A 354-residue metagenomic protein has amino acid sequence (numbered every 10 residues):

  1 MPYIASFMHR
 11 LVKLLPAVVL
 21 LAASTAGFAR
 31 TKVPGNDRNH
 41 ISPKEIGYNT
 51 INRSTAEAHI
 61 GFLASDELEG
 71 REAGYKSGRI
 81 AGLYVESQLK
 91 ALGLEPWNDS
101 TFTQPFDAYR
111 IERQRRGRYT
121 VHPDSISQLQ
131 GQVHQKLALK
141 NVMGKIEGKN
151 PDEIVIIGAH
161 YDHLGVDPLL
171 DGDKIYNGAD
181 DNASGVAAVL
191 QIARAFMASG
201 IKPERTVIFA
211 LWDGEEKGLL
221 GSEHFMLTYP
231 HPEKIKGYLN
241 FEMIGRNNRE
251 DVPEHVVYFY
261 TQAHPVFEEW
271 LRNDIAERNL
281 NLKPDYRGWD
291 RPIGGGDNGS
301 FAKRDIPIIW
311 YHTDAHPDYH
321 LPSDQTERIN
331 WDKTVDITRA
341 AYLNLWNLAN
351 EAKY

Functional and structural regions predicted by a protein language model:
M1-G35: Bacterial Sec-dependent N-terminal signal peptides
F28-W97, T101, I146-E147, D152: N-terminal hydrophobic or amphipathic helices/low-complexity stretches enriched in small/hydrophobic/Pro/Gly
S42-T50, D66-K76, L129-V133, L170-N182 (+4 more regions): Second-shell loop/turn segments in exported
L63, L89, Q132-P168: Acidic/His- and Gly-rich active-site-bordering loop/insert found across diverse amide/peptide-bond hydrolases
R71-K145: A non-catalytic alpha/beta surface segment that caps or lines the substrate-entry region of metallo-dependent hydrolase
G144, I157-K217, A341: Alpha-helical metal-binding/catalytic segments enriched in His/Glu/Asp
W212-T313: Metal-dependent peptidase/peptidase-like ectodomains
A315-Y354: His/Asp/Glu-rich mid-to-C-terminal helical/loop segments that flank catalytic regions of hydrolases
